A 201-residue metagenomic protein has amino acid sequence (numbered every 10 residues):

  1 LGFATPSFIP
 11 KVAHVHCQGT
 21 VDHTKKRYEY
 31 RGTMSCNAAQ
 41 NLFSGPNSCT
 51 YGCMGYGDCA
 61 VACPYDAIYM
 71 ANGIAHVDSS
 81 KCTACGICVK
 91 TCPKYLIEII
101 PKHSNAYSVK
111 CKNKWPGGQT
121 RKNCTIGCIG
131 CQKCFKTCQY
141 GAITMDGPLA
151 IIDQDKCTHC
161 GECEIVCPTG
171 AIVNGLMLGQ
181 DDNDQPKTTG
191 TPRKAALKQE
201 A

Functional and structural regions predicted by a protein language model:
L1-T137, V166, G170-V173, M177-A201: Ferredoxin-type iron-sulfur electron-transfer modules and their immediate structural context
K133, Q139-I151: Strongly charged, low-complexity linkers/loops
